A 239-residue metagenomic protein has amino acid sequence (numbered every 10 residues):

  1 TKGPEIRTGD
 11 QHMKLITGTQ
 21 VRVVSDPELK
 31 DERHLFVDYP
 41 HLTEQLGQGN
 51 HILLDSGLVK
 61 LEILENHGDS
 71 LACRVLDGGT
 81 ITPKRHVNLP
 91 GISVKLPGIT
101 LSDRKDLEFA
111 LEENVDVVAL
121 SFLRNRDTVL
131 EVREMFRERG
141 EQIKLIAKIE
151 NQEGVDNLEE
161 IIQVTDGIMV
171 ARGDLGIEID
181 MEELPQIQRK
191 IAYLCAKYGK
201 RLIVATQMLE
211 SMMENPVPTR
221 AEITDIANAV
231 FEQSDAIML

Functional and structural regions predicted by a protein language model:
T1-L239: Non-catalytic helical/linker scaffolds that mediate oligomerization, partner binding, and domain coupling around large
